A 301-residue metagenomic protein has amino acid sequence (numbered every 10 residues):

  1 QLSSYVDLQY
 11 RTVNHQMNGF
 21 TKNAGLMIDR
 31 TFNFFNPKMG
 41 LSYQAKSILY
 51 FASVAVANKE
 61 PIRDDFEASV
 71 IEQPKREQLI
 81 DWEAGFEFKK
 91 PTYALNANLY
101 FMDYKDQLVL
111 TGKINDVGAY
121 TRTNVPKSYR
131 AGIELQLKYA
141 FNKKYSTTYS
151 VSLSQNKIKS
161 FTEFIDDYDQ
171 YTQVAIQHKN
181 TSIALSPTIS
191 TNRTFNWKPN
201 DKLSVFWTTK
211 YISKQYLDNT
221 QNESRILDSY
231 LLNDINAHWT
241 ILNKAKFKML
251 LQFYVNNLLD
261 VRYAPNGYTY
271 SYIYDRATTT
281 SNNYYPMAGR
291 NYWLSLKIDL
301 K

Functional and structural regions predicted by a protein language model:
Q1, M39-A45, A84-F88, I133-Y139 (+6 more regions): Residues on the lipid-exposed face of transmembrane beta-strands in outer-membrane beta-barrel proteins
Q1-K22, F32-A45, Y50-A57, V151-L153: Surface-exposed extracellular loop regions of Gram-negative outer-membrane beta-barrel proteins
Q1-S3, Q44-I48, K89-Y93, R130 (+7 more regions): Outer-membrane beta-barrel channels and translocator barrels
S4-L8, P37, Y50-A52, L95-A97 (+6 more regions): Transmembrane beta-strands of outer-membrane beta-barrel proteins
V13, F101-D103, T123-T220: Gram-negative outer-membrane beta-barrel transporters
N14-M17, D29, L41-E83, A94-L95 (+5 more regions): Surface-exposed extracellular loop regions of Gram-negative outer-membrane beta-barrel proteins, predominantly
G25-N33, I71-Q78, T123-Y129, Q177 (+3 more regions): Replace "Gram-negative outer membrane beta-barrel proteins" with "bacterial and organellar outer membrane beta-barrel
D103-K105, T147, Q155-K157, S213-Y216 (+1 more regions): C-terminal beta-signal and adjacent terminal beta-strands/loops of Gram-negative outer-membrane beta-barrel proteins
